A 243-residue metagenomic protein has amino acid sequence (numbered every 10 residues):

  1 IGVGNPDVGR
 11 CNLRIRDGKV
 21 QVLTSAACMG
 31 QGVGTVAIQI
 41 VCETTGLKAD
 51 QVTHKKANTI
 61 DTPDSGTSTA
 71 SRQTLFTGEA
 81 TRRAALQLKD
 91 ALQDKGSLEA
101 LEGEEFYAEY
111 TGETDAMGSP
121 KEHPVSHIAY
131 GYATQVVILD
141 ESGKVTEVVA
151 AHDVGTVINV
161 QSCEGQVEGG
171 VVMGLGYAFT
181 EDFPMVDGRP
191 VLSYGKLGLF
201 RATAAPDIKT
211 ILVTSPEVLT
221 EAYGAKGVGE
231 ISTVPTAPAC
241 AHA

Functional and structural regions predicted by a protein language model:
I1-T45, A57-A202: Cofactor-centric catalytic regions
R16-L23, V148, V213-V228: Residues forming anionic-ligand binding surfaces in small-molecule and nucleic-acid pockets of primarily soluble enzymes
K48-A49: Alpha-helix N-cap/start motif
V52, L175, A243: Hydrophobic/aromatic pocket-lining and membrane-interface residues
T53-K56, A202-A225: Generic long, charged, amphipathic alpha-helical segments
V160-S162, G227-E230: Short histidine-centered catalytic/ligand-binding loop motif
V228-H242: C-terminal substrate/ligand-recognition segments
